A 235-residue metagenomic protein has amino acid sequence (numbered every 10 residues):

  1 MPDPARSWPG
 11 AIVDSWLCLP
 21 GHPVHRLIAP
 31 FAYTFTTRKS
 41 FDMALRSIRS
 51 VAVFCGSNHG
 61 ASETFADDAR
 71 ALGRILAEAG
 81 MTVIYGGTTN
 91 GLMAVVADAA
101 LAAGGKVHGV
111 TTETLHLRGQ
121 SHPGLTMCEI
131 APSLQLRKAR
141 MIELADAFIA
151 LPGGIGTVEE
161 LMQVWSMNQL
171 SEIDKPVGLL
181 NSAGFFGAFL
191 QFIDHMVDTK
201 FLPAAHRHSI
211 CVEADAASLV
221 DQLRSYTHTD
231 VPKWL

Functional and structural regions predicted by a protein language model:
L17-L19, L27: Leucine-biased recognition of intrinsically disordered, low-complexity hydrophobic segments
R26-D42: Short, Lys/Arg-enriched N-terminal segments with co-localized hydrophobic residues within the first ~10-30 amino acids
K39-L144, S182-A217, Q222, Y226-L235: A cross-family phosphate/adenosyl-ligand binding-site feature
L136-S171, G178, D230-P232: Active-site/ligand-binding-proximal alpha/beta "capping" segment
